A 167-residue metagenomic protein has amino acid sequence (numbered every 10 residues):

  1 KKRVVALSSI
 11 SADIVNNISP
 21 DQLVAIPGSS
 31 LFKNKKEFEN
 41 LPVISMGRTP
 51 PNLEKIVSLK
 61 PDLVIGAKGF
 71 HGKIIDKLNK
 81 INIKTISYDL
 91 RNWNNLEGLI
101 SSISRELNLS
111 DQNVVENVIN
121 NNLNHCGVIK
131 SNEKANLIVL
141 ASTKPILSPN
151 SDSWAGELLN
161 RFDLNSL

Functional and structural regions predicted by a protein language model:
R3, K73-L147, N165-L167: Extracytoplasmic substrate-binding proteins
R3-L59, L63-G69, L167: A short, structured surface patch at a secondary-structure boundary
V5, S9, G47-P50, K68 (+3 more regions): Soluble non-cytosolic domains of exported or imported proteins
A12-D13, S101, G156-E157: Active-site phosphate/pyrophosphate- and oxyanion-stabilizing loops and adjacent acidic/basic residues in soluble
D21, I146-P149: Glycine- and acidic-residue-enriched helix-capping/strand-helix junction motifs
S30-K33, V115, S148-L167: Alpha-helical, coiled-coil/dimerization segments enriched in small aliphatic residues
